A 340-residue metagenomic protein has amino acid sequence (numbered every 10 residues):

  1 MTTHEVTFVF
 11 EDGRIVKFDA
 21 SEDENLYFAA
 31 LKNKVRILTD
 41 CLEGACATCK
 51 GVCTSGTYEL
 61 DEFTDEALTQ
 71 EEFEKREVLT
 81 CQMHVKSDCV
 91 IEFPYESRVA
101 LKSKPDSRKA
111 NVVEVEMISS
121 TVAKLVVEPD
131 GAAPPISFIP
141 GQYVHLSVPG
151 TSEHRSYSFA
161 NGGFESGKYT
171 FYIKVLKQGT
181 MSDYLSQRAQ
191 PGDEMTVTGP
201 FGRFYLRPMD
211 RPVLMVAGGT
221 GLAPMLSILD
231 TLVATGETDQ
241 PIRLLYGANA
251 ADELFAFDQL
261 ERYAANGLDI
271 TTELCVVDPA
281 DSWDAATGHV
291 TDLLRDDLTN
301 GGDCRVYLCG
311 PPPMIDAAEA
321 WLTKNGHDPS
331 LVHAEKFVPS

Functional and structural regions predicted by a protein language model:
M1-M83, C89, Q240-S340: Reductase modules of NAD(P)H-dependent flavoproteins
T54-T57, P94-E96, P149, P200: Short, surface-exposed secondary-structure boundary micro-motifs
L68, K75-E128: Fe-S ferredoxin-like electron-transfer domains and their immediately adjacent linker/connector regions across
K104-E194, P212, A248-A250, C275-P279: Ferredoxin-reductase
G141, G221, P311: Short, conserved phosphate/pyrophosphate- and ester-handling motifs at nucleotide-, phospho-/glycolipid
T198-D210: A short, basic/flexible loop-to-alpha-helix module at the beginning of a structural domain
L226-A234: Histidine-anchored nucleotide/phosphate-binding helix
